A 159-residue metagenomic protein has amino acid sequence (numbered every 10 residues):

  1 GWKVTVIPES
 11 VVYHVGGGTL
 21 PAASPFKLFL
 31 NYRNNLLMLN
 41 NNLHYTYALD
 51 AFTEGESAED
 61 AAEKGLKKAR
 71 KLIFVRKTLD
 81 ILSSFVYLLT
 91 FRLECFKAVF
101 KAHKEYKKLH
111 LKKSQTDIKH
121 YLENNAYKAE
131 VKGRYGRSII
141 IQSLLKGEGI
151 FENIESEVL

Functional and structural regions predicted by a protein language model:
K3-H110: Active-site-adjacent helix/loop segment of glycosyltransferases that harbors family-specific signature motifs
K97-L159: Membrane-interface aromatic/basic loop that binds lipid-linked glycans or pyrophosphate carriers, typified by
